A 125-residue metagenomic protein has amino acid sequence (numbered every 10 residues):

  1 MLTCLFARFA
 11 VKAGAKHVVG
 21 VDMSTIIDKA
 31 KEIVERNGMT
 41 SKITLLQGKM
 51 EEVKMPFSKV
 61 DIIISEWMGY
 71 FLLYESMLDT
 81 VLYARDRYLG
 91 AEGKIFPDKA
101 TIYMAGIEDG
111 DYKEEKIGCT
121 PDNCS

Functional and structural regions predicted by a protein language model:
M1: Conserved beta-strand/loop positions that form the S-adenosyl-L-methionine
C4-S125: Class I SAM-binding transferase module
